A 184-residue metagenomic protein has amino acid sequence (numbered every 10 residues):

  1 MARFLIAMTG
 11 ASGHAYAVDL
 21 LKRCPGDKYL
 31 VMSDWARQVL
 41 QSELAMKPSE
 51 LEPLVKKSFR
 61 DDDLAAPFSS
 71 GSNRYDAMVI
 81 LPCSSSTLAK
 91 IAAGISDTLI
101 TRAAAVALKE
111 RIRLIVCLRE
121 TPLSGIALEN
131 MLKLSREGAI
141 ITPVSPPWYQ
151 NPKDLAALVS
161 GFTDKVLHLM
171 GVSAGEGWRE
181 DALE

Functional and structural regions predicted by a protein language model:
M1-I115, R119-E184: A cross-family phosphate/adenosyl-ligand binding-site feature
